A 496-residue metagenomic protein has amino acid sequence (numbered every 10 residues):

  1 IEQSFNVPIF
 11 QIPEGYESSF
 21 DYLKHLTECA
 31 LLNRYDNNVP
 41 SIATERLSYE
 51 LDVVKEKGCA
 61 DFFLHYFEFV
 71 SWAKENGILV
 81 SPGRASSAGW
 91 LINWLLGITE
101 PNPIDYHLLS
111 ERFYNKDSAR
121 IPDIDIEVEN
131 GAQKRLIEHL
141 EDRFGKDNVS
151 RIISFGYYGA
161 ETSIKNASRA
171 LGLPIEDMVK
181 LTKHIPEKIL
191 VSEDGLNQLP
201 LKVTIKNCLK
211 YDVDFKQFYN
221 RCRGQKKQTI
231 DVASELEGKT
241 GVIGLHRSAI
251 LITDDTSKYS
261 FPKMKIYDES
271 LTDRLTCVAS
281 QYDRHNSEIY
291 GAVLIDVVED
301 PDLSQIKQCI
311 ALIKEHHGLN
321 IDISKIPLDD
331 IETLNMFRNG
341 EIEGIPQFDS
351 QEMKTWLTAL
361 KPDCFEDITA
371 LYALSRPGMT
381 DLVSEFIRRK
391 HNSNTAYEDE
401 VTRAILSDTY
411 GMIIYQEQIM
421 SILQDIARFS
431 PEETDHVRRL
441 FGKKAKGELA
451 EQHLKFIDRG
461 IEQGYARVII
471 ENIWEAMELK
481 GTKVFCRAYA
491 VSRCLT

Functional and structural regions predicted by a protein language model:
I1-T496: Alpha-helical scaffold/interaction cores of sigma-54-like transcription cofactors and many family A DNA polymerases
